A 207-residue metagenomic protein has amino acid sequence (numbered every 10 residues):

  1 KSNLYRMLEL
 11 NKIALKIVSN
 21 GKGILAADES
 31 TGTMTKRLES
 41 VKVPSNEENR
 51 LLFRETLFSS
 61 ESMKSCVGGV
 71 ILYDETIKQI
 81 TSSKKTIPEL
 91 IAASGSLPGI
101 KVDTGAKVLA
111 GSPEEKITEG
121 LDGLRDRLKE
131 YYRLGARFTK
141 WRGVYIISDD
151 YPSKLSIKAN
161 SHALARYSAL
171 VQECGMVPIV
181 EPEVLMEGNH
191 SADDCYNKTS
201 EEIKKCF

Functional and structural regions predicted by a protein language model:
L4-L134, I147: Alpha/beta catalytic barrel-like cores
N46, W141, V180: Conserved, mostly hydrophobic/aromatic
V70, T139, P178-I179: Hydrophobic residues within beta-strands of alpha/beta enzymes
L124-F138, N160-M176, E202-F207: Structured alpha-helical segments in the cores of large, soluble enzyme domains
R142-V144, Y151: Intrinsically disordered, low-complexity linker/loop segments enriched in Gly/Pro and charged/polar residues
I147-D149, L185-N189: Short, small-residue-enriched loops and turns at beta-alpha junctions that line or gate enzyme active sites
K154-S156, N189-T199: Short glycine/threonine-rich loop-to-helix capping motif typified by GTGT followed within a few residues by an Asp-Pro
C174-V177, P182-L185: Amphipathic alpha-helical interface segments within eukaryotic helical scaffold and small GTPase-regulatory domains
